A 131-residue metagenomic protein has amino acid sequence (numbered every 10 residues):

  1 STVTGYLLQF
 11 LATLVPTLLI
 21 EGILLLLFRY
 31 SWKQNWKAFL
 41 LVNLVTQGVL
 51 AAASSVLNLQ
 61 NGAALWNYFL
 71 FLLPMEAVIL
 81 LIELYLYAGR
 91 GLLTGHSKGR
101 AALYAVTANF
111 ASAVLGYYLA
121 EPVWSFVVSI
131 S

Functional and structural regions predicted by a protein language model:
S1-L7: Short, aromatic-rich amphipathic segments at membrane interfaces that lie adjacent to a transmembrane helix or signal
T17-L25, K37-A38, L93: Interaction-mediating elements
I20-L24, T46-L50, S54, I79 (+3 more regions): Alpha-helical transmembrane segments of multipass membrane proteins
W32-L41, S97-A102: Membrane-interfacial loop-to-transmembrane alpha-helix junctions, especially the N-terminal start
A38-Q60: A generic, lipid-embedded transmembrane alpha helix
S55-Y85: Short alpha-helical packing/oligomerization segments
L84-Y104: Membrane-helix boundary connector in multi-pass membrane proteins
G116-S131: Juxtamembrane boundary at the C-terminal end of a transmembrane helix
